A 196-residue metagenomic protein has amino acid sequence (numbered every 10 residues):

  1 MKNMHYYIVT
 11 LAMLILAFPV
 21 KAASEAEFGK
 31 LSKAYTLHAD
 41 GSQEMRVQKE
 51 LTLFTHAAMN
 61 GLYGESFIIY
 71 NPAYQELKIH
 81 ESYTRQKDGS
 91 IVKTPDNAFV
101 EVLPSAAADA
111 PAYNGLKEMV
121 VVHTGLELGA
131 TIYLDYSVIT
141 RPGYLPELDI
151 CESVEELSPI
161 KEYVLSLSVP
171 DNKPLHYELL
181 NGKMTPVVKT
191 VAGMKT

Functional and structural regions predicted by a protein language model:
M1-V9: Bacterial N-terminal signal peptides that target proteins for export
N3, F18-E25: Bacterial Sec-dependent signal peptides at the C-terminal "C-region" and cleavage site
I8-A17: Bacterial N-terminal signal peptides
A22-T196: Beta-strand-rich, non-transmembrane domain signature
